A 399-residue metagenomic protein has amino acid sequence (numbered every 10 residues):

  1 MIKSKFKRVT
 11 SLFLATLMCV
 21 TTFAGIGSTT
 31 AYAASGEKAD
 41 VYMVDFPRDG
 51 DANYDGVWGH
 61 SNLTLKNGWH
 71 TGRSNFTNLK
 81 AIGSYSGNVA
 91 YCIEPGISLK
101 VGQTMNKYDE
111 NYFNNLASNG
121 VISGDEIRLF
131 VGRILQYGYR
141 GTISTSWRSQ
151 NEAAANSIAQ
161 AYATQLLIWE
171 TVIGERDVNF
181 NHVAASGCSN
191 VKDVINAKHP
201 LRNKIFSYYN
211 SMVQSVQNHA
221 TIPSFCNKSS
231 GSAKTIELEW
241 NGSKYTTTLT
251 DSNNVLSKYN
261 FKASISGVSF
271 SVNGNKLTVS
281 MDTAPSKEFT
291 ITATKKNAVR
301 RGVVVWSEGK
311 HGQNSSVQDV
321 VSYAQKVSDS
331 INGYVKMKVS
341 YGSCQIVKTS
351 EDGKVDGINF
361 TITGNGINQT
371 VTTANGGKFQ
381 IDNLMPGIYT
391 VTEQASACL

Functional and structural regions predicted by a protein language model:
M1-K5: N-terminal secretory signal peptides that target proteins for export/translocation
K7-C19: Sec-dependent N-terminal signal peptides
V20-A39: Sec-dependent signal peptide cleavage junction
A24, S86-N88, G366, G376: Glycine-centered tight beta-turn/hairpin loop motif at sheet-sheet or coil-to-beta transitions
A34-N218: Short, surface-exposed polybasic-aromatic patches that bind anionic ligands, especially phosphate groups
P47-L79, T235-T247, S343-N365: Extracellular/luminal Pro/Thr/Ser-rich low-complexity repeat and linker "mucin-like" segments that act as
F130-V131, L135, A233, N254-T294 (+1 more regions): Solvent-exposed loop/turn and edge beta-strand elements of beta-rich ligand-binding domains
R176-S340: Acidic/charged, solvent-exposed loop-and-adjacent secondary-structure segments enriched in E/D, K/R, S/T, and G/P
